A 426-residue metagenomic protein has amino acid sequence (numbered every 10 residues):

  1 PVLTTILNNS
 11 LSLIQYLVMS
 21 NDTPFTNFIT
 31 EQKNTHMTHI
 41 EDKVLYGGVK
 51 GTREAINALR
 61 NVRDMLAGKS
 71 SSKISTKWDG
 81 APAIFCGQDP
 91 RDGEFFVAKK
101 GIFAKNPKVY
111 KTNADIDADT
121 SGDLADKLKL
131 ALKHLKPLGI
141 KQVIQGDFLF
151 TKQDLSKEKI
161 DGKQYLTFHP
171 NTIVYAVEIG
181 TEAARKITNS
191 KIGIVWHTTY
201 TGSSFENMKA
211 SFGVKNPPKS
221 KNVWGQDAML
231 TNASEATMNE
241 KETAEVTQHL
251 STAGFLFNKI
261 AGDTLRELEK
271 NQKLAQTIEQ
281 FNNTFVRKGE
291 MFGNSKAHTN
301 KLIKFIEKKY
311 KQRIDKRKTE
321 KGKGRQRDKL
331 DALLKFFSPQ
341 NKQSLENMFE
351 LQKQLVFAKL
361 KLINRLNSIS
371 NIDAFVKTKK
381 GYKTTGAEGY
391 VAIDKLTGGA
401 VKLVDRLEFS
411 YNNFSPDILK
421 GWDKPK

Functional and structural regions predicted by a protein language model:
N8-N9, Y16: Intrinsic-disorder-associated, low-complexity terminal segments enriched in Asp/Asn/His/Tyr and depleted of Lys/Arg
N9-S10, D22, F28: N-terminal cationic leader/targeting segments used for protein routing and processing
M19-S20, E31-Q32: General N-terminal leader/first-domain-start detector
N21-D22, H39: N-terminal leader/targeting segments
Q32-S72, K77-P82, C86-K426: Core nucleotide-handling region used for phosphoryl-transfer chemistry
